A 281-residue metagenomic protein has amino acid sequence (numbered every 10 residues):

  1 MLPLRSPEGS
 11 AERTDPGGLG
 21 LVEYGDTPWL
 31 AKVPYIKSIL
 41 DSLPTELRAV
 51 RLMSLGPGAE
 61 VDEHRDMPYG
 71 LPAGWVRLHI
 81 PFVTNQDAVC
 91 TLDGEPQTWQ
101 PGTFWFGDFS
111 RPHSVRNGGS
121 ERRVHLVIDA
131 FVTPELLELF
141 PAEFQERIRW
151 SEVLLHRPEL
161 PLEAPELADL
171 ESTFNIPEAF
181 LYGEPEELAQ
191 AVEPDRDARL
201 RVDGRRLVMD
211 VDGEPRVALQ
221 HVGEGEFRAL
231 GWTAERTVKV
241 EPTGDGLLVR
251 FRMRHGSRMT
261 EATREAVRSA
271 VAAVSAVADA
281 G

Functional and structural regions predicted by a protein language model:
M1-S42, W150-V153, G231: Non-heme Fe(II)/2-oxoglutarate
L52-L71: Conserved short histidine dyad/triad with adjacent acidic residue
S54, L71-D87: Short, conserved beta-strand element in jelly-roll/cupin
D62-H64, A88-C90, G107-D108, P112-G119: Short beta-strand His + acidic residue motifs that chelate non-heme Fe in jelly-roll/DSBH and cupin folds
V76-P81, F106, S120-L137: A short hydrophobic beta-strand segment most commonly corresponding to one strand of the jelly-roll/cupin
P81-P101: A short beta-strand-loop-beta hairpin characteristic of the jelly-roll/cupin
E135-L181: Charged, amphipathic alpha-helical linkers/stalks
P165-G281: Peripheral terminal and inter-domain segments
